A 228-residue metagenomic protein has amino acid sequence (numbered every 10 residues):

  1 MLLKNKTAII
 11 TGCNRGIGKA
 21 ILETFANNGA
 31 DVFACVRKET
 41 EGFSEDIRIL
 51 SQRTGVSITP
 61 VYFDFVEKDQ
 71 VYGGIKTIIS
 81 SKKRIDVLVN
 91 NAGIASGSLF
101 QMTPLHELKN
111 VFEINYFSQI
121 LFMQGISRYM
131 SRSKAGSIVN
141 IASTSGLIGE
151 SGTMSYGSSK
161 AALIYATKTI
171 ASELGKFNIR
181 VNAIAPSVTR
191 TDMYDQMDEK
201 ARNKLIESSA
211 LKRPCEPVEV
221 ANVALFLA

Functional and structural regions predicted by a protein language model:
T7, N14-R15: Conserved glycine-rich cofactor-binding loop
N28-E45: Conserved glycine-rich Rossmann-like NAD(P)H-binding loop of the short-chain dehydrogenase/reductase
L99-F100, E107-F112, Y194, L205: Substrate-binding pocket helix/loop in short-chain dehydrogenase/reductase
M123, S159, T167: Active-site helix of classical SDR
R128, S172-K176: Alpha-helical segment proximal to the catalytic Tyr-Lys
S143: Residue(s) in the substrate-gating loop at a strand-loop-helix junction that position the organic substrate next
A183, L205-A228: C-terminal helical subdomain
